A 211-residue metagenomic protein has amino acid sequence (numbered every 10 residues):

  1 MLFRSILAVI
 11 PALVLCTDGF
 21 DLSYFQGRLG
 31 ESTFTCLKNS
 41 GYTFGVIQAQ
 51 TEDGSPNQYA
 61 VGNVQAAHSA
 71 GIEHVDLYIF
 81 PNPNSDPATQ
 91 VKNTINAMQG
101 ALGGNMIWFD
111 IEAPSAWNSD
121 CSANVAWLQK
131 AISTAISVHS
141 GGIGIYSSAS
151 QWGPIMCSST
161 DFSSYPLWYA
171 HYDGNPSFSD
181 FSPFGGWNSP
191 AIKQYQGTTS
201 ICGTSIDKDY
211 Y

Functional and structural regions predicted by a protein language model:
L2-C16: Cleavable N-terminal signal peptides of Sec/SRP-targeted secreted and luminal proteins
C16-Y24, G30-S32, S158-Y211: Functionally critical loop-and-helix segments that line ligand-binding/catalytic clefts of soluble enzyme domains
T17-G142: Substrate-binding cleft of extracellular glycoside hydrolase catalytic domains
D53, T94, S148-S150, S159-T160 (+1 more regions): Peptidoglycan cell-wall recognition and remodeling modules
F80, E112, S148-S150, Y172: Histidine- and/or cysteine-centered catalytic micro-motif in compact active-site loops
D86-T89, Q151-D161: Glycine-rich, charge-decorated loop segments at or immediately adjacent to ligand/cofactor-binding or catalytic sites
V138-P154: Aromatic-lined carbohydrate-recognition surfaces of secreted/lumenal glycan-active proteins
